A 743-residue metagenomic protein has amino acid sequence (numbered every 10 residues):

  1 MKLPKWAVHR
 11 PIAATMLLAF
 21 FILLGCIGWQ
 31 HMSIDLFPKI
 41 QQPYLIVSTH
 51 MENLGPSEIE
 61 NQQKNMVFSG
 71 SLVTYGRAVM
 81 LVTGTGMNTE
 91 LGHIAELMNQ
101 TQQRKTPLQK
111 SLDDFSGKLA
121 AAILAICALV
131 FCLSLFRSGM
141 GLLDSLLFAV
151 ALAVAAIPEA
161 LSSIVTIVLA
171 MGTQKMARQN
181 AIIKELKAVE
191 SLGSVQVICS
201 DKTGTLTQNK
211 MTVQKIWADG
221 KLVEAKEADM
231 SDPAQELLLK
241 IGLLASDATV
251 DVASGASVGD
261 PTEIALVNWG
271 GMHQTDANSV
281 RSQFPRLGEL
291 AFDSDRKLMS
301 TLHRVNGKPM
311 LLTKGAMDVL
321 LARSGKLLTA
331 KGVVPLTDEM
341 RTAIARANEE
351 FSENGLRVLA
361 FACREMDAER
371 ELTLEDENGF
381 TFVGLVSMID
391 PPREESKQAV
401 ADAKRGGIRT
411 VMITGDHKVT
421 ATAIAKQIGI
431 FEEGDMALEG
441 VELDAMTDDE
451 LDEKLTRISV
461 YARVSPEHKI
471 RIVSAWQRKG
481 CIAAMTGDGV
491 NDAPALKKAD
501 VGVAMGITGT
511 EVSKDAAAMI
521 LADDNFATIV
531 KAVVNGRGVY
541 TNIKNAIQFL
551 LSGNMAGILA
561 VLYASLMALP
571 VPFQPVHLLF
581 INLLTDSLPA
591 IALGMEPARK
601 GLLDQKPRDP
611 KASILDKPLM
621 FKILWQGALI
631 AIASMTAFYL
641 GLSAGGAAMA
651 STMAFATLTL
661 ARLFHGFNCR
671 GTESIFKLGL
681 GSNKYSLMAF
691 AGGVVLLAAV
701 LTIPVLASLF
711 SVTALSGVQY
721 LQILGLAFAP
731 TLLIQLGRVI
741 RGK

Functional and structural regions predicted by a protein language model:
M1-A19, D114: Membrane-entry signal-anchor segments at the cytosolic-membrane interface, especially the N-terminal signal anchor
I12, L23, I27-Q63: Extracytoplasmic/periplasmic
E60-D604, I614-L615, A628, F655 (+1 more regions): Conserved cytosolic headpiece of P-type ATPases
I126, A633, A661-F664, L696: Membrane-embedded alpha-helical transmembrane segments of multi-pass integral membrane proteins
A556-G557, K622-S634: Core segments of transmembrane alpha-helices that mediate helix-helix packing or line hydrophobic substrate/ligand
S565-Q574, F638-A650: Helix-coil boundary and interhelical linker segments in multi-pass alpha-helical membrane proteins
T585, I630, T652-G666: Generic alpha-helical transmembrane segments
D609-A628, A648-T652: Membrane-water interface at loop-to-transmembrane-helix junctions
